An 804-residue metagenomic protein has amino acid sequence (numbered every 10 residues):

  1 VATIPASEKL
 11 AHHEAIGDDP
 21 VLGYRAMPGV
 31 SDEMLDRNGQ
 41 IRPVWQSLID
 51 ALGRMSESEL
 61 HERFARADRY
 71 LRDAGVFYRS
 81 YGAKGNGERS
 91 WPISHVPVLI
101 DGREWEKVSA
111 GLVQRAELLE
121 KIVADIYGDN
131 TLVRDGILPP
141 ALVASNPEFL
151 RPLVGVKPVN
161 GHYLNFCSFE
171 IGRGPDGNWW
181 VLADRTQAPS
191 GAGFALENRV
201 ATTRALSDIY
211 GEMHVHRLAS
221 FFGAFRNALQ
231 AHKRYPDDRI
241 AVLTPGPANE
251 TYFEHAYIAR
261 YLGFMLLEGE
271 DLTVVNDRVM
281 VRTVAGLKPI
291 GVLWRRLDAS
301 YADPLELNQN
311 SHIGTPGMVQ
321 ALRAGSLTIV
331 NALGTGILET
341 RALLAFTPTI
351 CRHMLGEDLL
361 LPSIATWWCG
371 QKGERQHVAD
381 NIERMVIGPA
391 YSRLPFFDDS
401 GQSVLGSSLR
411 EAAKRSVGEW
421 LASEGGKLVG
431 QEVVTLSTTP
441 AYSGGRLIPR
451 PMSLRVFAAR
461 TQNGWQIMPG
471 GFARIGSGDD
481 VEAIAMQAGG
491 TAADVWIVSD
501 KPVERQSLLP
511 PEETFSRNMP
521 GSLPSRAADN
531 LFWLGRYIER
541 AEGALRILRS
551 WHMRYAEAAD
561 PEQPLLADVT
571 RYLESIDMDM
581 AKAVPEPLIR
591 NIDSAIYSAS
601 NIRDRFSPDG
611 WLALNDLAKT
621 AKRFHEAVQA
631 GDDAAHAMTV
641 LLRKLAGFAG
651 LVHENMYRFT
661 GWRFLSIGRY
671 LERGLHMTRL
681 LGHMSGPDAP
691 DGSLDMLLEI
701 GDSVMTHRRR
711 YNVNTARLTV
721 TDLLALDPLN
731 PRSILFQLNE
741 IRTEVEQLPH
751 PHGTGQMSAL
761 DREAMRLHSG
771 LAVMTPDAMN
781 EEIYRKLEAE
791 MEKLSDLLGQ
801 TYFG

Functional and structural regions predicted by a protein language model:
A2-R103, K107: N-terminal low-complexity, Ser/Thr- and acidic-residue-enriched intrinsically disordered segments
A2-V44, N165-F166, R173-W180, D184-L355 (+1 more regions): ATP-binding N-terminal substructure of ATP-dependent carboxylate-amine bond-forming enzymes
L71-Y163, G174-D176, A188-I240, G246-Y257 (+4 more regions): Alpha-helical transmembrane segments and their helix-helix packing motifs
W105-G128, P139, A144-L150, A259 (+2 more regions): Active-site nucleotide/adenylate-binding loops and adjacent lid/helix of ATP-dependent enzymes
L164-C167, E383, G426, M452-L454 (+1 more regions): Short beta-strand or tight-loop elements that sit immediately N-terminal to catalytic metal-binding acidic residues
S168, M280, T347, Q371-E374 (+4 more regions): Glycine-rich, charged/polar anion/phosphate-binding loops that engage phosphate groups from diverse ligands
S168-G172, W180-V181, A241-T244, M280 (+11 more regions): Structured core elements
A188-G191, A248-F253, V274-D277, S300-P304 (+8 more regions): Flexible loop/turn segments at secondary-structure boundaries
